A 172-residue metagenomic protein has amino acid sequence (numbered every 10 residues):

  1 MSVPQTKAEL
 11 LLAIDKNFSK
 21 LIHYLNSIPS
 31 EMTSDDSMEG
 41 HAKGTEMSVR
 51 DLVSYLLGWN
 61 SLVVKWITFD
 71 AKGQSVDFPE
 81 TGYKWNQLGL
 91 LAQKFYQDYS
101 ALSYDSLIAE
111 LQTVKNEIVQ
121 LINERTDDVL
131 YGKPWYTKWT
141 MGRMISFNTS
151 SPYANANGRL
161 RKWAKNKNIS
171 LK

Functional and structural regions predicted by a protein language model:
M1-Y24: Extreme N-terminal tail/first-helix region
V3-K7, A42, Q97-A101, K138-G142: A short, mixed-charge helix-start or loop-turn motif at secondary-structure junctions
K7, L11-I14, V49, L107-L111 (+1 more regions): Hydrophobic packing residues in well-ordered alpha-helices of helical domains and bundles
N17-Y24, W59-L62, V114-E117, L121 (+2 more regions): Amphipathic, well-ordered alpha-helical segments in soluble domains
S27-K43: Short secondary-structure junction/hinge motifs that connect adjacent elements
M38-N86, L90, E124, V129-K172: Short, contiguous alpha-helical
K84-V129: Acidic/histidine-rich alpha-helical segments that form the ligand environment of transition-metal centers
